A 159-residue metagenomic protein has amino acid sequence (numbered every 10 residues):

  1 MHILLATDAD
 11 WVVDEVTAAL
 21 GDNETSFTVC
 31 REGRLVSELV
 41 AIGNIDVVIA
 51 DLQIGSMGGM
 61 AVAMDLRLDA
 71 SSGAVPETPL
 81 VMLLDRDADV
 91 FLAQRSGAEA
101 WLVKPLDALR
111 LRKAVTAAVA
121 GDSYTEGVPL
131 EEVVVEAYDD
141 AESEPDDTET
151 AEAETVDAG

Functional and structural regions predicted by a protein language model:
M1-W11, V16-L20, V48: Conserved acidic segment of CheY-like receiver
E24-E32, L39: Short hydrophobic/Thr-rich beta-strand motif most characteristic of the beta2 strand and flanking loop of CheY-like
D46-A70: Conserved phosphotransfer microenvironments
V48, W101-L102: Two-component signal transduction core modules
A61, M82-A100: Alpha4 helix (beta4-alpha4-beta5 surface) of REC/receiver domains from two-component response regulators
S71-P79: His-Asp phosphorelay/catalytic-motif detector in bacterial-type signaling
L106-V115: C-terminal output helix
D122-G159: CheY-like receiver
